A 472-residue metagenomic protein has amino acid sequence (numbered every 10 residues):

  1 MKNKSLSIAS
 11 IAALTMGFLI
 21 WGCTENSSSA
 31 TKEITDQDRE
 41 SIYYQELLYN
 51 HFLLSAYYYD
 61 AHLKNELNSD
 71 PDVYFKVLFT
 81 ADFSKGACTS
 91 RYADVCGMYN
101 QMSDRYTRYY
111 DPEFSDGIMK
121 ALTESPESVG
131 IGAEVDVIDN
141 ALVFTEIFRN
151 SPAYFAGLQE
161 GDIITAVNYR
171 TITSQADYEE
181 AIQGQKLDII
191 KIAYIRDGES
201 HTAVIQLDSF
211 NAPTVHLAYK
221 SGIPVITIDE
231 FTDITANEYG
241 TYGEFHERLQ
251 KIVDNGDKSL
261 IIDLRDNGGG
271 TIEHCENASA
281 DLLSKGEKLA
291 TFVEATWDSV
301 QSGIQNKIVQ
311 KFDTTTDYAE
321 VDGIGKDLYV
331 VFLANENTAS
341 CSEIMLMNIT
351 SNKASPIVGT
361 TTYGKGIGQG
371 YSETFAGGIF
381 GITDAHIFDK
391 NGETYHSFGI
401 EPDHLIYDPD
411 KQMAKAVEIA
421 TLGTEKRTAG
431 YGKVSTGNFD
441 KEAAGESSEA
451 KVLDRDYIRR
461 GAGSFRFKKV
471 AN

Functional and structural regions predicted by a protein language model:
K2-S10: Bacterial N-terminal signal peptides that target proteins for export
G17-Y44: Bacterial Sec-dependent N-terminal signal peptides
K32-R39, L78-G86, R149-P152, A166-V167 (+4 more regions): Second-shell loop/turn segments in exported
S55-D139, Y178, I189-I190, D197-A212 (+2 more regions): Extended, small/polar residue-biased N-terminal targeting/export presequences and adjacent propeptide/linker tracts
E134, T145-Q159: Mobile, glycine-rich extracellular loop/lid and propeptide segments that shape or gate substrate/ligand access
A153-A176, I261-D263, G392: Conserved PDZ fold ligand-binding element
I182-F375: Cleft-lining beta-strand/loop regions that shape enzyme active-site pockets
I357-S397, P402, D410: BRCT (BRCA1 C-terminal) domain core and associated BRCT-interaction motifs
